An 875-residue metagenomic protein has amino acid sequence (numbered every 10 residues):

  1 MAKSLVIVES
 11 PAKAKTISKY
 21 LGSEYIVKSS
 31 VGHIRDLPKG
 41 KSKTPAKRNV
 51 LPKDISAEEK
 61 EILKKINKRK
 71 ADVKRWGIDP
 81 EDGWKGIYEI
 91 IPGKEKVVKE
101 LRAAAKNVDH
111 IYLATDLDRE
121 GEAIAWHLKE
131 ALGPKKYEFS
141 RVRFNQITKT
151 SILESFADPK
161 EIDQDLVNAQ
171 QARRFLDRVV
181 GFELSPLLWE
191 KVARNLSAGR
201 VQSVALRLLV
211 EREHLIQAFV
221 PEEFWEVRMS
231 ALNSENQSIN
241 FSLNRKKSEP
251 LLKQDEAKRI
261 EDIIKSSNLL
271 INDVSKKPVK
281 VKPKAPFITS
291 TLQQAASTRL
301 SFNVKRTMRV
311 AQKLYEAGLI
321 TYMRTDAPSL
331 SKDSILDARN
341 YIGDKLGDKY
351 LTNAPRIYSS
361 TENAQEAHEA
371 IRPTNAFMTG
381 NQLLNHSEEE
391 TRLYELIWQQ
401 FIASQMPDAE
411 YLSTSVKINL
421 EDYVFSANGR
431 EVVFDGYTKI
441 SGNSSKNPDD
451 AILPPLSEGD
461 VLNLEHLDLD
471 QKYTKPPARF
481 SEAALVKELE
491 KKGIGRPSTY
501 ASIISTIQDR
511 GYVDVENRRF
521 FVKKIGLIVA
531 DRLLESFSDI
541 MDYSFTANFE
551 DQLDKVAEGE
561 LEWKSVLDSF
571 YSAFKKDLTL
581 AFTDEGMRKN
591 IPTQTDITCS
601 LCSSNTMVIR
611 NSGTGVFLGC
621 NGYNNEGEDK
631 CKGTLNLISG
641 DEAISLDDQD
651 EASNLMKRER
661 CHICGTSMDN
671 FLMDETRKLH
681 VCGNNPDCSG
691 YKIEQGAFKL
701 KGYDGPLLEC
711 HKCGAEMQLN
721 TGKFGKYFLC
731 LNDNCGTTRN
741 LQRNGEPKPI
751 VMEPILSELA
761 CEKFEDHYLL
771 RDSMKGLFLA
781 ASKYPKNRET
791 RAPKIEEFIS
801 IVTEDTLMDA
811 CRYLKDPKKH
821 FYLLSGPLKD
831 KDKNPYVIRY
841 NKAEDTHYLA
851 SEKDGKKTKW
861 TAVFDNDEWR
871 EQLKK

Functional and structural regions predicted by a protein language model:
A2, D116-D118, A193-N195, K276-A285 (+3 more regions): Conserved short loop/turn motifs at secondary-structure junctions
A2-K3, K15-T16, Y25, S185 (+5 more regions): Basic, low-complexity terminal or inter-domain segments flanking catalytic cores
A2-Q171, S445, D450, E465-D468: Intrinsically disordered, low-complexity regulatory segments
L5-I7, K15, K19, V97-K136 (+3 more regions): Phosphate-backbone binding and catalysis cores of DNA-processing enzymes
P11-A14, E24, K28-V31, E59-L63 (+21 more regions): Amphipathic alpha-helical transducer elements in NTP-driven molecular machines
I87-I91, R299, K492-G493: Flexible beta-alpha connector loops of hexameric P-loop NTPases
A172-L184, V201, A231, V279-T291 (+6 more regions): Core structural elements
I271-V274, K282-A296, T321-T325, P476-E488: Short acidic, hydrophobic short linear motifs in intrinsically disordered regions
